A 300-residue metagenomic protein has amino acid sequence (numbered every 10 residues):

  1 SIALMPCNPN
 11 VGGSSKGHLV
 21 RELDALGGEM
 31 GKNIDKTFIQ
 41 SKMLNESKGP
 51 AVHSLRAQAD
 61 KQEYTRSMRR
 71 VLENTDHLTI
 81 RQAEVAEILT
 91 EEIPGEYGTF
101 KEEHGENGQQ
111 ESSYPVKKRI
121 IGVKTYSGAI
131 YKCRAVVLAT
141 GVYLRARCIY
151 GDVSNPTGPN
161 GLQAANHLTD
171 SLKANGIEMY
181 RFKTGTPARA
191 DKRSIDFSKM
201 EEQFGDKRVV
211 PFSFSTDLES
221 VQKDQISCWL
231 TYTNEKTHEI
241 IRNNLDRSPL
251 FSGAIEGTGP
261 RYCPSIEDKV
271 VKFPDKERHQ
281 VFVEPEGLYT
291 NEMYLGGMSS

Functional and structural regions predicted by a protein language model:
S1-E87, E91, S127, A139-P156 (+2 more regions): Conserved N-terminal/central alpha/beta ligand/cofactor-binding core
G12, L72-E73, Y114-K117, G128-K132 (+1 more regions): Solvent-exposed alpha-helices and their adjacent loops that cap or buttress functional pockets in soluble metabolic
L89-A129: Conserved beta-strand-loop-beta-strand element in the redox core of flavoprotein oxidoreductases
V123, I130-G141: Short hydrophobic core segments
C133, V137, L172, S300: Short strand-loop-helix active-site module centered on a catalytic nucleophile
G185-F204, S265-I266, V270-K276, Q280-V281 (+1 more regions): Terminal amphipathic helices with adjacent charged low-complexity linkers/tails
P211-I255, K276-S300: Conserved FAD/dinucleotide-binding core of flavoprotein oxidoreductases
G253-S265: Amphipathic alpha-helical blocks
